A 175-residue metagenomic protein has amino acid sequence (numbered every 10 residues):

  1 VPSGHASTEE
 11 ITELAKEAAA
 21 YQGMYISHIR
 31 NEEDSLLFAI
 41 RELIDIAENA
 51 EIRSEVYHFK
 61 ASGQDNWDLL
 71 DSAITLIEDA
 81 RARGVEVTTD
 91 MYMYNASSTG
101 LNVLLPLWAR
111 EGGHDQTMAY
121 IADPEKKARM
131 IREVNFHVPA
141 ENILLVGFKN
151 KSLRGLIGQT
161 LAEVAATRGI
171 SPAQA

Functional and structural regions predicted by a protein language model:
V1, D45-E48, R53, H58-A175: Active-site neighborhoods of metal-dependent hydrolases
V1-N49: Hydrophobic, small-residue-rich alpha-helical packing segments that form membrane-like cores
